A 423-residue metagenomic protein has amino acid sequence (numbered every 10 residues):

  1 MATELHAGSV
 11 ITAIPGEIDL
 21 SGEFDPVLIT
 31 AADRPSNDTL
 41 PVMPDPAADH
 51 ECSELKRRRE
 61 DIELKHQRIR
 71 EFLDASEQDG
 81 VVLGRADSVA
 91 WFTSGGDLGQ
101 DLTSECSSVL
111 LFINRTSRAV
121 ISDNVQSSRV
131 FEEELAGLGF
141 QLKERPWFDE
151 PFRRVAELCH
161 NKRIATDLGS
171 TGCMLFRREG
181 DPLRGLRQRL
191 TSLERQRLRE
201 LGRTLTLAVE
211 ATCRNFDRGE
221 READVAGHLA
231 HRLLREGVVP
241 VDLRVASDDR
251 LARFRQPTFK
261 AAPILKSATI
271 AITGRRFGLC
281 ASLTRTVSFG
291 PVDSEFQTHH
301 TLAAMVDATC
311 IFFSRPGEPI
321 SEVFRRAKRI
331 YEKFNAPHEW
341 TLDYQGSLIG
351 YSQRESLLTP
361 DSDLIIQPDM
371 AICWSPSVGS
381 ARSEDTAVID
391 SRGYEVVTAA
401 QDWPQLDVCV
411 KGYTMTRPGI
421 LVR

Functional and structural regions predicted by a protein language model:
M1-R423: Active-site neighborhoods and metal-handling regions in enzymes and metal-associated proteins
